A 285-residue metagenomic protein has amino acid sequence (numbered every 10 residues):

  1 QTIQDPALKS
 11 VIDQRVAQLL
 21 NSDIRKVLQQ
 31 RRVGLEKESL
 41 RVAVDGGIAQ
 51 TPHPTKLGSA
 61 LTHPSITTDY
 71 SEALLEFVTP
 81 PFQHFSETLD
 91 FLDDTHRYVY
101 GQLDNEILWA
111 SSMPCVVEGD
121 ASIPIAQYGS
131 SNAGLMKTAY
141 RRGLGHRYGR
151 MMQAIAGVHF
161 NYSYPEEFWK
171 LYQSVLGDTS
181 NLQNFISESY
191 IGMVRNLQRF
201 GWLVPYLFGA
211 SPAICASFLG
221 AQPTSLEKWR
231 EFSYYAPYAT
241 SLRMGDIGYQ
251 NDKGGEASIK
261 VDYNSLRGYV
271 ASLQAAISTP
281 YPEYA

Functional and structural regions predicted by a protein language model:
Q1-G145, M152-A156, F185, S189-R195 (+2 more regions): Terminal catalytic/cofactor-binding subdomain
G129-H146, A154, S163-A285: Loop-rich catalytic cores of soluble enzymes, especially ATP-dependent carboxylate-amine ligases and other
